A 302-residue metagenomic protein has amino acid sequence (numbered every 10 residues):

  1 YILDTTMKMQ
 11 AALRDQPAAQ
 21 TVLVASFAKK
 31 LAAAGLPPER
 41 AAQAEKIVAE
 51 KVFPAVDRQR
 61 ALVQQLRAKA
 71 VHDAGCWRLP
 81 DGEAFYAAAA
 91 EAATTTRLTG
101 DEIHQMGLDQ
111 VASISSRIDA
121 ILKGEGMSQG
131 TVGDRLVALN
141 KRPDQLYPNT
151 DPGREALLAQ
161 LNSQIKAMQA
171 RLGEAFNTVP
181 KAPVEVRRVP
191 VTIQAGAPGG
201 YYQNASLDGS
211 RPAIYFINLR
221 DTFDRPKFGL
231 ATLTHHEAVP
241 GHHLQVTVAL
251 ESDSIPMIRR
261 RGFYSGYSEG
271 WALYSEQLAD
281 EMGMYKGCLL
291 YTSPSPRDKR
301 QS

Functional and structural regions predicted by a protein language model:
Y1-S293, R297, S302: N-terminal maturation segment of proteins
